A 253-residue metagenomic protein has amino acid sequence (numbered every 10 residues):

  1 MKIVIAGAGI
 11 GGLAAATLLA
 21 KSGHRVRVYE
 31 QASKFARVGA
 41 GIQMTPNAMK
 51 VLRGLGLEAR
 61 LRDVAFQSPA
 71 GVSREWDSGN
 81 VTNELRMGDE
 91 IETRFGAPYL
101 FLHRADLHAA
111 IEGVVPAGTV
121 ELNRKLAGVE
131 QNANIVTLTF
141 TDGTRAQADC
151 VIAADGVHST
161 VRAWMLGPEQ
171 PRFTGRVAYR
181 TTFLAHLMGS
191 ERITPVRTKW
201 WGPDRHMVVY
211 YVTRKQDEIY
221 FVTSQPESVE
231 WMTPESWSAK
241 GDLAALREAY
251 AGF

Functional and structural regions predicted by a protein language model:
M1-F253: FAD-dependent flavoprotein oxygenase/oxidase catalytic domain
